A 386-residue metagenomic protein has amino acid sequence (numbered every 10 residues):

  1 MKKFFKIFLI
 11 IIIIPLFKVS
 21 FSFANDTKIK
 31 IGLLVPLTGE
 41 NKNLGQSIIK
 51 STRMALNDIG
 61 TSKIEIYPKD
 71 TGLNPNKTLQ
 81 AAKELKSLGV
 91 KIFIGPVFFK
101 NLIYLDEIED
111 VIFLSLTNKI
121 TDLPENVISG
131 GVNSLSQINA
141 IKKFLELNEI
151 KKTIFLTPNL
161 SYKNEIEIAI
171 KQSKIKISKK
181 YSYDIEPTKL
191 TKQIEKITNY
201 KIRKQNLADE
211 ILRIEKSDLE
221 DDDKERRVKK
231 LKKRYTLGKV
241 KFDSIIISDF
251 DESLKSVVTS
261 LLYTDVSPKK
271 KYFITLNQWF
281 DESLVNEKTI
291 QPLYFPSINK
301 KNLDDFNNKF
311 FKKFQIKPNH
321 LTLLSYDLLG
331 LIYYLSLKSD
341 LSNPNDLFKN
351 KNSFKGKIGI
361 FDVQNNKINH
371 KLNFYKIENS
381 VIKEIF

Functional and structural regions predicted by a protein language model:
K2-L9, I13, F17-F386: Extracytosolic ligand-binding ectodomains
